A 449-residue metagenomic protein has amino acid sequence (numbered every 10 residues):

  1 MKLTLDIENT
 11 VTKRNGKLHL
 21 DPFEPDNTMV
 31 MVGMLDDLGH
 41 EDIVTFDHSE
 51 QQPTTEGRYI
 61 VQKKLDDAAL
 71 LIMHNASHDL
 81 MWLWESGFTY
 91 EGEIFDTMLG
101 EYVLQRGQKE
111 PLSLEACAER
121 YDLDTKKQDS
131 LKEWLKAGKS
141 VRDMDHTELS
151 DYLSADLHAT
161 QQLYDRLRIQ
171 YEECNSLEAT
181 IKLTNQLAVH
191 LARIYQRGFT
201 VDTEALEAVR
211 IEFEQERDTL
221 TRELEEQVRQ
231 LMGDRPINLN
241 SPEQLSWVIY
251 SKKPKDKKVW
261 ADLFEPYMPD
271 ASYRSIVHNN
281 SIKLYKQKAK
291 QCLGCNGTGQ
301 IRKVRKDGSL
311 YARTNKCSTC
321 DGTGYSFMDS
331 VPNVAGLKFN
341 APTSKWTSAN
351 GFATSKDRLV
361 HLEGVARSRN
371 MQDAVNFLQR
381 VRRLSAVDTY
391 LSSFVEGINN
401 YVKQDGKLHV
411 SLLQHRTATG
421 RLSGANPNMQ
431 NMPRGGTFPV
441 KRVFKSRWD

Functional and structural regions predicted by a protein language model:
M1-K17, D21-H40, R120, W134-F438 (+1 more regions): Conserved "right-hand" nucleotidyltransferase catalytic core of DNA-directed polymerases
P25-E172: Active-site-proximal helix-loop-helix substrate-binding element of RNase H-like nuclease domains
